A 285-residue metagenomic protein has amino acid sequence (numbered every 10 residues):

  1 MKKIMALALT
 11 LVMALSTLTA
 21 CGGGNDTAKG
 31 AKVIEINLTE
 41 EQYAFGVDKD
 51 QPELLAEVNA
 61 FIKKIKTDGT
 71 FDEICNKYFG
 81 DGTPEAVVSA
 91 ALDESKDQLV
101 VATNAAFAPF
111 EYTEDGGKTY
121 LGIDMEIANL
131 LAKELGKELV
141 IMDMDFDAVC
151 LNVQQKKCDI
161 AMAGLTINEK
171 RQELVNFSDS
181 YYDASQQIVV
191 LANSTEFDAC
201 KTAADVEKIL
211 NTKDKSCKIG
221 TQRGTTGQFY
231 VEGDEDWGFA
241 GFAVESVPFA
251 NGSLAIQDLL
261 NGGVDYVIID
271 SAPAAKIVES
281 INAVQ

Functional and structural regions predicted by a protein language model:
M1-I4, A8: Positively charged n-region of N-terminal signal peptides that target proteins for export
S16-A20: C-terminal motif of bacterial Sec signal peptides marking the signal peptidase cleavage site
G24-T39, A148-L151, G164-L174, Y230-W237 (+1 more regions): A ligand-binding cleft/hinge motif common to bilobed small-molecule-binding domains
T27-T39, K133, E138-E207: Acidic, polar ligand-binding/catalytic clefts
K29-L55, A105, Y182-V190, S271 (+1 more regions): Periplasmic-binding protein-like
G30-T39, N59-K96, A204-S216, G220-S246 (+1 more regions): Ligand-binding clefts/hinges and TM-proximal coupling segments of bilobed small-molecule sensing domains
Y43, E53-D81, D93-L165, P248: Extracytoplasmic small-molecule ligand-binding "clamshell" domains of the periplasmic binding protein/Venus flytrap
V101, A105-A108, K118-K133, D183-G252 (+1 more regions): Bilobed "Venus flytrap"/periplasmic-binding protein-like clamshell domains and structurally analogous long
